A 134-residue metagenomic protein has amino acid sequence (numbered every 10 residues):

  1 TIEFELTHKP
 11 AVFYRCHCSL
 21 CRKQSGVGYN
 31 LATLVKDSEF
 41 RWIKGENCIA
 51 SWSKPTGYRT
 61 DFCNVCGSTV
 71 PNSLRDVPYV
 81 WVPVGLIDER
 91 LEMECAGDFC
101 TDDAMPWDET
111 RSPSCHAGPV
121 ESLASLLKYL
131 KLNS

Functional and structural regions predicted by a protein language model:
I2-S134: A short Gly-Trp-Pro
